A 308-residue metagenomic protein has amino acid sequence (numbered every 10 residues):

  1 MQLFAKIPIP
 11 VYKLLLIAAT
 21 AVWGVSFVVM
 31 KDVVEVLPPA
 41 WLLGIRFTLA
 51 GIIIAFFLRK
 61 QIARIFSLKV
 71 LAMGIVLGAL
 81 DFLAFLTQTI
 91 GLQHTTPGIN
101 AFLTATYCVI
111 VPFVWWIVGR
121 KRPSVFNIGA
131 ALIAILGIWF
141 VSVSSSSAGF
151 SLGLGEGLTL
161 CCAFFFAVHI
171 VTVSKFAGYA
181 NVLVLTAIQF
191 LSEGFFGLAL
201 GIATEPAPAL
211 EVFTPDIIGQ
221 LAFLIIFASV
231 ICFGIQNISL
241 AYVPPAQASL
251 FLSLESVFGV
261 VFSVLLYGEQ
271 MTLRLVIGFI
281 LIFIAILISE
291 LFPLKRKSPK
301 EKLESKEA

Functional and structural regions predicted by a protein language model:
M1-W41, A79, T87, G149-K175 (+2 more regions): Glycine-/small-residue-enriched transmembrane alpha-helix faces in small-molecule transporters and effluxers
Q2-A5, I9, L14, F47 (+3 more regions): C-terminal-most transmembrane helix of multi-pass membrane proteins
V11-L15, W41-F56, F126-L136, L154-C161 (+2 more regions): Hydrophobic alpha-helical transmembrane segments of multi-pass integral membrane proteins, especially transporters
V22, S26-F27, A55-T104, V111 (+2 more regions): Specific transmembrane alpha-helical segments of multi-pass solute transporters/efflux pumps, especially DMT/EamA
V33, L42, R46, G91 (+8 more regions): Hydrophobic/aromatic residues within transmembrane alpha-helices of multi-pass small-molecule transporters
L43-I45, N100-T106, T172-F195, I225-L265: Helix-helix packing/entry segments at the starts of transmembrane helices
I53-I62, Y107-L132, V257-V276: C-terminal transmembrane-helix exit sites in multi-pass transporters
I54, I75, P123-S144, A163 (+3 more regions): Hydrophobic transmembrane alpha-helices of multi-pass small-molecule transport proteins
